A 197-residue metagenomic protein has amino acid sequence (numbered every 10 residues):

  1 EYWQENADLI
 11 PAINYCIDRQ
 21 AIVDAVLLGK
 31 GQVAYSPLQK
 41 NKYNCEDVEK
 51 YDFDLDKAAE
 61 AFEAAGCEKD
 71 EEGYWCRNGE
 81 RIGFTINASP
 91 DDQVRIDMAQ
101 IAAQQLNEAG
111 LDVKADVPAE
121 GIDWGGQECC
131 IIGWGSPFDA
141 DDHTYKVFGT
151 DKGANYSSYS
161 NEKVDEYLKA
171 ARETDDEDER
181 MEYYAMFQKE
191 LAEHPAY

Functional and structural regions predicted by a protein language model:
E1, C129, G133-W134: Extracellular/periplasmic solute-recognition and catalytic clefts
Y2-Q104, M186: Append "and occasionally in soluble cytosolic enzymes with long acidic Gly/Pro-rich linkers
A7-P11, Y15, V23-D24, K114-I122 (+1 more regions): Extracytoplasmic/peripheral linker and loop segments enriched in polar/acidic and small residues with frequent Thr/Pro
D8, Q100-A109, A119-C130: Short helices/loops that flank or line small-molecule/ion binding pockets
E80-I86, A103-P118, A170: A local structural motif
S89, P118, W134: Cofactor-binding loop segments of dinucleotide-utilizing enzymes, especially the Rossmann-like FAD- and NAD(P)+-binding
S136-D141: A ligand-binding cleft/hinge motif common to bilobed small-molecule-binding domains
